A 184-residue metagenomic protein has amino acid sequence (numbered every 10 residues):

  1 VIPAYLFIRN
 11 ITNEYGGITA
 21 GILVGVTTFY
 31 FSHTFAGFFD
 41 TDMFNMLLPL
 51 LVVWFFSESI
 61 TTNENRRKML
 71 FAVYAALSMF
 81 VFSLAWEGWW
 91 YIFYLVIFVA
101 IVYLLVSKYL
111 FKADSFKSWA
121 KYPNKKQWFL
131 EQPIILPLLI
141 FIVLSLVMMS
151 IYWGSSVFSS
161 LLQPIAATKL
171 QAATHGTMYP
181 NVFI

Functional and structural regions predicted by a protein language model:
V1-N10, Y15-L104, K108, P137 (+1 more regions): Membrane-embedded helix bundles of polyisoprenyl
N45, M69-Y74, S78-I184: Transmembrane catalytic cores of multi-pass membrane glycosyltransferases and polysaccharide-assembly enzymes
